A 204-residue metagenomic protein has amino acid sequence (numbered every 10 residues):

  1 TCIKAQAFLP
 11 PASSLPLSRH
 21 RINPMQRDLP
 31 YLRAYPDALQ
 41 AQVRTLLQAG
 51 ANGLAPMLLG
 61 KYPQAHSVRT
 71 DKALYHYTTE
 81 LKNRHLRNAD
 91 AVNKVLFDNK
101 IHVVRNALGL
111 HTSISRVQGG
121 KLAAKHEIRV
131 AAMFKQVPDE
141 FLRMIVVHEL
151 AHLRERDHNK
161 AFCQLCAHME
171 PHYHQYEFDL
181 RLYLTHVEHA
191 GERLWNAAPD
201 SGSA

Functional and structural regions predicted by a protein language model:
T1-I3, F8, S13-R143, L153-A204: Active-site-proximal or metal-binding-adjacent scaffold patches in catalytic folds
V146: Walker B beta-strand of ABC/ABC-like P-loop ATPase nucleotide-binding domains, specifically the conserved hydrophobic
E149: Walker B catalytic acidic pair
